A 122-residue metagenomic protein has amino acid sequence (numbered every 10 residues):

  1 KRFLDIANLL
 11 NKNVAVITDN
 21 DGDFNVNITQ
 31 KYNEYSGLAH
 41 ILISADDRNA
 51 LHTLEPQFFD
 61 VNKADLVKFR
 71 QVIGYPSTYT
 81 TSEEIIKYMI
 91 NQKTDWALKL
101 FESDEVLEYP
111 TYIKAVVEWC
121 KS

Functional and structural regions predicted by a protein language model:
K1-S122: Acidic, divalent-metal-binding catalytic cores of TOPRIM and closely related two-metal-ion phosphodiester/pyrophosphate
